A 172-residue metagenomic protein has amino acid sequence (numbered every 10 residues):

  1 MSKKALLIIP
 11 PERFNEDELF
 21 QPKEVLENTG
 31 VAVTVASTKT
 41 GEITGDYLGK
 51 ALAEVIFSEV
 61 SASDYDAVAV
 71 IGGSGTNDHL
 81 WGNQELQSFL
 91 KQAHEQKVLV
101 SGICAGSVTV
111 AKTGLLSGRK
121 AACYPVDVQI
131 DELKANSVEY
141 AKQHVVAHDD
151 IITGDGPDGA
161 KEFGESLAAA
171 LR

Functional and structural regions predicted by a protein language model:
M1-V100, T109-S117, I130-R172: Extended, subdomain-level signal for the structured scaffold at the beginning of enzyme domains
C104: Catalytic nucleophile serine of serine hydrolases, specifically the conserved "nucleophile elbow" pentapeptide
Y124-V126: Glycine/proline-rich loop-helix segments at beta-alpha junctions forming the active-site rim of enzyme cores
